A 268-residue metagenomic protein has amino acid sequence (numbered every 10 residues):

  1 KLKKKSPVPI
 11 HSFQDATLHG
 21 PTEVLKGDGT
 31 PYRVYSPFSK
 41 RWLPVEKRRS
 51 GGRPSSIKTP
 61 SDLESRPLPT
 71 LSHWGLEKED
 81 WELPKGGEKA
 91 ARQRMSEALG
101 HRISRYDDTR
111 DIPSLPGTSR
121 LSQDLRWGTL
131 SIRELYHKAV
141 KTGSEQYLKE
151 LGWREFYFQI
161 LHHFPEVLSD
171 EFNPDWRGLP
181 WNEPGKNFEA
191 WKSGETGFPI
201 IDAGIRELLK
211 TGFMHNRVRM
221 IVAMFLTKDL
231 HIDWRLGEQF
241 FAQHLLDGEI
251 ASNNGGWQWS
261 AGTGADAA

Functional and structural regions predicted by a protein language model:
K1-S50, G143, R206, S252: Trp/Phe/Arg-rich N-terminal binding region typifying the photolyase-homology
K4-K5, H73, R126, K210: Residues at alpha-helix termini
P7, P21, L71-K78, P165 (+2 more regions): Glycine-centered secondary-structure boundary/capping sites
Q14-H19, Y106-D107, F240: Short amphipathic alpha-helical surface micro-motifs
L25, Y35, Y106, W191 (+1 more regions): Short clusters of hydrophobic/aromatic residues that line enzyme substrate/ligand-binding pockets
T30-P31, P37-W176: Glycine/tryptophan-enriched, flexible segments
P116-A268: Active-site-proximal binding-pocket segments
